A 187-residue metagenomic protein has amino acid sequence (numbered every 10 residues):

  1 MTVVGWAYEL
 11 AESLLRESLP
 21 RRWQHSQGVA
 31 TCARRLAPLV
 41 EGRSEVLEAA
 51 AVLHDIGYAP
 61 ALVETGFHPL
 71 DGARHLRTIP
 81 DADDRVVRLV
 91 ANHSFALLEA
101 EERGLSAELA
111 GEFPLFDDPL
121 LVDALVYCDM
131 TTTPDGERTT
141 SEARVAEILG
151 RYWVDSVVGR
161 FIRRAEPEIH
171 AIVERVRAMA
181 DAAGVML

Functional and structural regions predicted by a protein language model:
M1-T2, L14-G42, L53, I79-A82 (+1 more regions): Divalent metal-dependent phosphate-bond-processing catalytic cores, especially two-metal-ion Mg2+/Mn2+ enzymes that act
G5, E9, Q24-T31, R35 (+5 more regions): A broad detector of short, well-ordered amphipathic alpha-helices that serve as recognition/interaction surfaces
Y8, F67, F95, F113-F116 (+1 more regions): Phenylalanine-focused residue identity feature
S44-I79, V87-L98: His-Asp-centered metal-binding catalytic motifs of divalent-metal-dependent phosphohydrolases/nucleases
